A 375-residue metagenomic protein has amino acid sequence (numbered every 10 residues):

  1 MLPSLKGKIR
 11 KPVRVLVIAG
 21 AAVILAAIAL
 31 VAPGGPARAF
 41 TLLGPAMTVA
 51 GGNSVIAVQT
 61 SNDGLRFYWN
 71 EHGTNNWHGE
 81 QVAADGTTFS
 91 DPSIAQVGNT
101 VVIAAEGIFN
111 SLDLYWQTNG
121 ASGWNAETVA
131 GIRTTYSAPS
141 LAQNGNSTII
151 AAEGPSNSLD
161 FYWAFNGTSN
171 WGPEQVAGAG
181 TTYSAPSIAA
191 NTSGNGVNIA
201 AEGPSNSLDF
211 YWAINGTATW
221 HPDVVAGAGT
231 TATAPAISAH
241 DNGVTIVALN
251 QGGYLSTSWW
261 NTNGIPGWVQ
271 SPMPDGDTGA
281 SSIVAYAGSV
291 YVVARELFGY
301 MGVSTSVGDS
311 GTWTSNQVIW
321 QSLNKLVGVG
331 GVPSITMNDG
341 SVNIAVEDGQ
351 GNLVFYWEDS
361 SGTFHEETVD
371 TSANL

Functional and structural regions predicted by a protein language model:
M1-K11: N-terminal secretory signal peptides that target proteins for export/translocation
K11-L25: Sec-dependent N-terminal signal peptides
A21, P33-G35, N195: Generic detector of short, well-ordered, non-transmembrane alpha-helical segments enriched in hydrophobic residues
A27-T41: C-terminal region of N-terminal signal peptides and the immediate post-cleavage residues of exported proteins
A39-L375: A structural motif
